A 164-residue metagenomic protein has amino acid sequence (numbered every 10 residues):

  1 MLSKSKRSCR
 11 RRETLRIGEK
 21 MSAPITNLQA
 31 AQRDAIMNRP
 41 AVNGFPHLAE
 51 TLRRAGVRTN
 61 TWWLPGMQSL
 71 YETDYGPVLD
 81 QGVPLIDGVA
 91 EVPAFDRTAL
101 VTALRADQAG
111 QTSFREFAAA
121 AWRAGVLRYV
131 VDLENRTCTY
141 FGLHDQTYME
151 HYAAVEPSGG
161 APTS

Functional and structural regions predicted by a protein language model:
M21-L48, R53-R54, A94-T112, V155-S164: Short, flexible domain-boundary/linker segments around small modular repeats
H47-G88: Acidic (E/D-rich), amphipathic helical modules within compact regulatory domains
N60, P84, Y129, H151-G160: Long, charge-rich, low-complexity intrinsically disordered regions
L79-Y129: Short, solvent-exposed interaction modules
L127-Y140: Short, compact, well-ordered microdomains
C138-S164: Glycine-rich, aromatic-bearing surface loops/beta-hairpins
